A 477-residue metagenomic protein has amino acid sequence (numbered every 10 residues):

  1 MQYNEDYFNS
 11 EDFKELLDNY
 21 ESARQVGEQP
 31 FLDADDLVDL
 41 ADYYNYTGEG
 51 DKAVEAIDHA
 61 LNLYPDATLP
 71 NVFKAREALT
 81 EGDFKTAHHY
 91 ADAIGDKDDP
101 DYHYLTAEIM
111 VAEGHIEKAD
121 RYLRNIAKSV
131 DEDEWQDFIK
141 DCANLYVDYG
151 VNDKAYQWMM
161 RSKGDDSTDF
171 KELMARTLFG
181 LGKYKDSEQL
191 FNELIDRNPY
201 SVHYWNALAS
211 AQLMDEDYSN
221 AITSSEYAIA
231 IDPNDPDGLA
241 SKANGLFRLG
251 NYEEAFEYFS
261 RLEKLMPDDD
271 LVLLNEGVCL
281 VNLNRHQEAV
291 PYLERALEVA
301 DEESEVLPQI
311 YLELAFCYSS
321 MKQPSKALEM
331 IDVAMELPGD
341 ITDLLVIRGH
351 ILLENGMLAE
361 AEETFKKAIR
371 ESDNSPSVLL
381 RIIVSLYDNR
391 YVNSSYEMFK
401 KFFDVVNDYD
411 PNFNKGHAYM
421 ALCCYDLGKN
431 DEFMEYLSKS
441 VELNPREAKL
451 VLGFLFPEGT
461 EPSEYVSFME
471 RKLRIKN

Functional and structural regions predicted by a protein language model:
D35, T68-L69, D101, E134-D137 (+9 more regions): Start-of-helix register in tetratricopeptide repeats
Y46, T80, A112, L145-D148 (+9 more regions): Register position in tetratricopeptide repeats
A60, A91-I94, I126, M159-S162 (+8 more regions): Canonical positions in the second alpha-helix
P65, K97-D99, D131-D133, D165-S167 (+10 more regions): Short coil turns that delineate tetratricopeptide repeat
